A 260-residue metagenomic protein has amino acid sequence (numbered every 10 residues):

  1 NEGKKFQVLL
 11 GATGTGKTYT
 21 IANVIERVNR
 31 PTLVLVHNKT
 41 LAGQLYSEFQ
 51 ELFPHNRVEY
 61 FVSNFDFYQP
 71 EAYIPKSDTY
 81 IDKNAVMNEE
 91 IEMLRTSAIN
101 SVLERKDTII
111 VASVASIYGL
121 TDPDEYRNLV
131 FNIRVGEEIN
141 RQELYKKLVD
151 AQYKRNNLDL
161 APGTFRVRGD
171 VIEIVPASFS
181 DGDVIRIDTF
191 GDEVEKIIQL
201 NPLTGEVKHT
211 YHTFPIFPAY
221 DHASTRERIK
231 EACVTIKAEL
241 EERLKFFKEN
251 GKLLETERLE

Functional and structural regions predicted by a protein language model:
N1-E260: ASCE RecA-like P-loop NTPase motor cores that couple ATP hydrolysis to mechanical translocation on nucleic acids
